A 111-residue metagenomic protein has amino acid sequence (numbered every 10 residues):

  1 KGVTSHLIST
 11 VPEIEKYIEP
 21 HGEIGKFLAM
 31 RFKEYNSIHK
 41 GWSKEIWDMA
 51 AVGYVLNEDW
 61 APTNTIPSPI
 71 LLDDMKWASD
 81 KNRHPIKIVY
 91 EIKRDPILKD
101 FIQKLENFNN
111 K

Functional and structural regions predicted by a protein language model:
K1-K111: N-terminal acidic, glycine/proline-rich low-complexity segments
